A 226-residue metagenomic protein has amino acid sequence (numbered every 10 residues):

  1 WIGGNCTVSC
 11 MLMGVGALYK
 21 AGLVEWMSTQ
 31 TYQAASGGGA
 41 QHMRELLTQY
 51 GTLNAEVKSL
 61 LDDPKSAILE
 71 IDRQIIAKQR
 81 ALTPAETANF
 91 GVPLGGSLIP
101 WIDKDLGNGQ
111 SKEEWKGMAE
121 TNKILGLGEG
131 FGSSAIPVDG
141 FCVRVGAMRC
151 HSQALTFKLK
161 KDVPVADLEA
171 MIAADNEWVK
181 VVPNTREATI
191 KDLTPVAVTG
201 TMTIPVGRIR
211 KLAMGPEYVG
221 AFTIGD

Functional and structural regions predicted by a protein language model:
W1, S9-M171: Active-site-lining helix/loop region of Rossmann-like oxidoreductase modules
G132-D226: C-terminal active-site/capping subdomain that shapes the small-molecule cofactor and substrate pocket of enzyme
